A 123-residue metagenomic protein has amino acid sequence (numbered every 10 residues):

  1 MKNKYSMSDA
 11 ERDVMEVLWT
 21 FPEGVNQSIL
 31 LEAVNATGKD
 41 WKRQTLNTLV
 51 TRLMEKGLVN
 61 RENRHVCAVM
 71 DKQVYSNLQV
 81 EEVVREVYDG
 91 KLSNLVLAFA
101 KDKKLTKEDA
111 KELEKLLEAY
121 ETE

Functional and structural regions predicted by a protein language model:
M1-F21, V74-Y75, E86, E123: Short alpha-helical segments that sit at the start of domains
S8, R64-V84: Short, cationic-aromatic polyanion-contact patches
V17-F21, A33, L116: Short amphipathic alpha-helical elements of helix-turn-helix/winged-helix folds
G24-V34: Short acidic, hydrophobic short linear motifs in intrinsically disordered regions
N35-L46: Short, positively charged loop/turn segments that connect secondary-structure elements
N47-T51: Short, hydrophobic-biased segments on the C-terminal half of alpha helices that form "recognition helices"
M54-R64: A short, conserved structural fragment
E81-T122: Amphipathic alpha-helical dimerization/coiled-coil segments that flank or bridge DNA-binding/regulatory modules
